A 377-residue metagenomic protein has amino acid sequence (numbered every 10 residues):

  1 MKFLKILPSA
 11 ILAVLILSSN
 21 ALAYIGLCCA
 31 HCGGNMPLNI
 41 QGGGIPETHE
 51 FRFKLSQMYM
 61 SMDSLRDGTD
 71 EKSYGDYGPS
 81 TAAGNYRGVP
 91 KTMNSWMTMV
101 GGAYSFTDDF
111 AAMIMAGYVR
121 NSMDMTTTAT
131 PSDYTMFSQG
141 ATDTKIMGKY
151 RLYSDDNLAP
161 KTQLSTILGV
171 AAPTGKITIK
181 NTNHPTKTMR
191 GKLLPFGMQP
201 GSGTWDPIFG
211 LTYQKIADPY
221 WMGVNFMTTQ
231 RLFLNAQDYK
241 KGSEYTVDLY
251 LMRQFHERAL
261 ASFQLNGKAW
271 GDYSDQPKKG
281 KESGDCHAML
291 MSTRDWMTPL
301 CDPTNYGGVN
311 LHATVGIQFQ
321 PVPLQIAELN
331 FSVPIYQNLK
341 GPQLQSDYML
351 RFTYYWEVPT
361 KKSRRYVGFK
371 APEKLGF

Functional and structural regions predicted by a protein language model:
Y24-C28, Q41-E50, M62-R66, T92 (+8 more regions): Short loop/turn motifs that connect adjacent beta-strands in outer-membrane beta-barrel proteins
I40, G84-G88, A129-M136, L193-Q199 (+3 more regions): Extracellular loop and loop/strand-boundary signature of outer-membrane beta-barrel proteins
G42-G44, L55-Q57, V100-Y104, I114 (+8 more regions): Residues on the lipid-exposed face of transmembrane beta-strands in outer-membrane beta-barrel proteins
H49, N94-T98, S138-I146, T162 (+4 more regions): Residues that define the transmembrane beta-barrel architecture of outer-membrane proteins
R52-K54, A111-M113, M147, Q163-I167 (+5 more regions): Residue-level detector of the transmembrane beta-barrel scaffold of outer-membrane proteins
S56-M60, G117-V119, R151, G169-P173 (+5 more regions): Outer-membrane beta-barrel pore domains and translocons
R66-P79, Q237-F377: Outer membrane beta-barrel transmembrane domains
G117-L234, N305: Outer-membrane pore/translocation modules
